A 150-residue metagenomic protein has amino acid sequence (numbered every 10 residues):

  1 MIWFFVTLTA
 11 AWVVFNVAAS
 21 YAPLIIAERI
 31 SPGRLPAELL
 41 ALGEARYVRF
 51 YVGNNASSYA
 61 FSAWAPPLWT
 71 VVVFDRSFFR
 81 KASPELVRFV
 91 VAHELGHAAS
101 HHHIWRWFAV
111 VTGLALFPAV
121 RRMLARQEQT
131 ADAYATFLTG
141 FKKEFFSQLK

Functional and structural regions predicted by a protein language model:
M1-A11: Hydrophobic alpha-helical transmembrane segments
F4, K81-E85, V120-M123: Generic hydrophobic alpha-helical membrane-segment signal
T9-N16, F117-P118: Alpha-helical transmembrane segments of multi-pass membrane proteins
F15-V91, L95, S100: Peri-catalytic and regulatory segments of divalent metal-dependent proteins
I25-V52, P118-K150: Short helix/loop segments within enzyme catalytic domains that coordinate or immediately flank catalytic cofactors
F61-S62, F108, F145-Q148: Short, hydrophobic secondary-structure boundary micro-motifs
W64-P66, I104-R122: Alpha-helical membrane-targeting segments
A92-V111, G140-K143: Catalytic Zn2+-binding segment of zinc metalloproteases
